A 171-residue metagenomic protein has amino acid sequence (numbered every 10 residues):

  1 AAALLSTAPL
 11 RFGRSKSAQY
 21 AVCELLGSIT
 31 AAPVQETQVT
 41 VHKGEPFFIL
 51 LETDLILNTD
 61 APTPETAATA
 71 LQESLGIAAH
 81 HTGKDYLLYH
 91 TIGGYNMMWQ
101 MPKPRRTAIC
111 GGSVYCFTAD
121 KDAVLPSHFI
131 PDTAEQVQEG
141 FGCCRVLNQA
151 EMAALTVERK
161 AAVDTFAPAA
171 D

Functional and structural regions predicted by a protein language model:
A1-D171: Basic, Gly/Ser/Thr-rich N-terminal segments that form RNA-phosphate-binding interfaces in CRISPR RAMP
